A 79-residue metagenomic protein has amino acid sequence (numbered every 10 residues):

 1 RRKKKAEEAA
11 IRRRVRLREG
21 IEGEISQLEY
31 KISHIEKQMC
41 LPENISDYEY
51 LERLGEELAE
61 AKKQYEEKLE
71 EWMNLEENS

Functional and structural regions predicted by a protein language model:
R1-S79: Charged, heptad-repeat coiled-coil alpha-helices that serve as long linker/dimerization "arms" in large NTP-dependent
